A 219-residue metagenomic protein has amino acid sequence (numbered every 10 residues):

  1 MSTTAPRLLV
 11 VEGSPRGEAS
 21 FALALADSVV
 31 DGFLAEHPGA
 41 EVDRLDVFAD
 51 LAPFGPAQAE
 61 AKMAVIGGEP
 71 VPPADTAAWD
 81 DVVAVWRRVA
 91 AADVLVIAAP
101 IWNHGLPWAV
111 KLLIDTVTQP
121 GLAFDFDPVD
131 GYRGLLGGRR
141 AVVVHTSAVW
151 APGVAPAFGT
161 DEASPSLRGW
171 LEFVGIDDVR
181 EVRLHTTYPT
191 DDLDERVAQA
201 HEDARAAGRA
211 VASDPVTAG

Functional and structural regions predicted by a protein language model:
M1-Q119, E202-G219: N-terminal beta1-alpha1-beta2 submodule of the flavodoxin-like/Rossmannoid cofactor-binding fold
G13, T146, L184: Cofactor-binding loop segments of dinucleotide-utilizing enzymes, especially the Rossmann-like FAD- and NAD(P)+-binding
P15-G17, W150, Y188: Short histidine/acidic/glycine/proline-rich micro-motifs that form metal- and phosphate-coordinating active-site loops
D81-A84, D127-G131, E195: A generic local structural motif
L122: Active-site glycine- and acidic-residue-rich loops that bind and position anionic ligands or nucleotide-like cofactors
D125-F173: Short, glycine-/small-residue-rich phosphate/pyrophosphate-handling segment
V154-G219: Glycine-rich phosphate/pyrophosphate-binding loop and the adjoining helix
